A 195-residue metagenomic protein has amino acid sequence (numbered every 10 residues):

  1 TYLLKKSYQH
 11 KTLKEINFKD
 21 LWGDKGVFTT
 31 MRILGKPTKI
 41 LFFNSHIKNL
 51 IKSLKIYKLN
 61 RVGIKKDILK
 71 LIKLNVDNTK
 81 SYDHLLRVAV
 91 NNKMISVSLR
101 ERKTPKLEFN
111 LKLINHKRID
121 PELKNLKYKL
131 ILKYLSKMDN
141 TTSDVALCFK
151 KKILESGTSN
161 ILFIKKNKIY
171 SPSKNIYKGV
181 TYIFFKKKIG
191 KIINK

Functional and structural regions predicted by a protein language model:
T1-L74, N91-K195: Helix-start/capping segments and mature chain N-termini
N78-K80: Non-catalytic, solvent-exposed interaction/assembly segments
Y82-H84, S143-D144: Short N-terminal helix-loop-first-beta-strand/juxtamembrane motif that initiates sensory/input modules
R87: Dinucleotide-binding Rossmann-like beta1-alpha1 core, especially the glycine-rich loop that anchors the ADP
